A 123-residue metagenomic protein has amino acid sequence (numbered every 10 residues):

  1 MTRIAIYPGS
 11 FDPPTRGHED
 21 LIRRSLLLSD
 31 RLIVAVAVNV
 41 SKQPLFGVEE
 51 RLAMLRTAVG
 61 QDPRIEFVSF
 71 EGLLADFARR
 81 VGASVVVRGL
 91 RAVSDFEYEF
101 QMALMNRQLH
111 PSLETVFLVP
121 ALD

Functional and structural regions predicted by a protein language model:
M1-D123: Nucleotidyltransferase catalytic core that binds NTPs
